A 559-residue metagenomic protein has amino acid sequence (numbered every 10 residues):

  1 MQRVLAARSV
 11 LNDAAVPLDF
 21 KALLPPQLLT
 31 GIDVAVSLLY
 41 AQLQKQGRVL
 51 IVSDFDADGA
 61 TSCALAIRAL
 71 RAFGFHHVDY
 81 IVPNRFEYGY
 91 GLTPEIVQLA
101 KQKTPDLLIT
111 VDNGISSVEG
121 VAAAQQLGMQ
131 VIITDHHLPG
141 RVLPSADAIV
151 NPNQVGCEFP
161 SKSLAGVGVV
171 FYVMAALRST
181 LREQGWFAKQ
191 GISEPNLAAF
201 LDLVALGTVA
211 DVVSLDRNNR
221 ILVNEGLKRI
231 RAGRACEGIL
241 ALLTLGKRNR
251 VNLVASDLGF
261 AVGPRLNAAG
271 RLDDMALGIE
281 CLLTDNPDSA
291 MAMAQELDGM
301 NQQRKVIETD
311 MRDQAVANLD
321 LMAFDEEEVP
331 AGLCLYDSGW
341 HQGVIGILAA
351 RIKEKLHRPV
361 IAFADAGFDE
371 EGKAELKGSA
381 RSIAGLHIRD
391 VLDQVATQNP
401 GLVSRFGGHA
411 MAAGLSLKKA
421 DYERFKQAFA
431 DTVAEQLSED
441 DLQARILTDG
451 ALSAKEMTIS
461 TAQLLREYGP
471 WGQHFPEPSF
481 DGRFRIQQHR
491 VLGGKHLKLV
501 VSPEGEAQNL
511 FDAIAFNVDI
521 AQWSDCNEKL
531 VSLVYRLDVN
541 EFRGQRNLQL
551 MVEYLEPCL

Functional and structural regions predicted by a protein language model:
M1-D106, L127-G128, S179-D421, A451-E456 (+1 more regions): Hydrophobic helix-and-loop "lid/oligomerization" segment in the mid-to-C-terminal part of catalytic domains
L5, I109, N267, L465 (+1 more regions): A residue-level signal for conserved active-site and pocket-lining positions in enzyme catalytic cores
A41, R141-N151, V501-A507: Acidic-glycine-rich active-site phosphate/pyrophosphate-binding loop
K45, S289-M293, G299-C334, D369-K373 (+1 more regions): Mid-to-C-terminal polyanion-binding domains and interfaces
L65, P144-A188, L201-L206, G408: Short alpha-helices
D106, D147, S532: Conserved acidic residues
V111-V167: Histidine/acidic-residue-rich, glycine-tolerant segments that coordinate divalent metal ions
E119-A123, L348-R351, S460: A short acidic, amphipathic alpha-helical/loop segment
